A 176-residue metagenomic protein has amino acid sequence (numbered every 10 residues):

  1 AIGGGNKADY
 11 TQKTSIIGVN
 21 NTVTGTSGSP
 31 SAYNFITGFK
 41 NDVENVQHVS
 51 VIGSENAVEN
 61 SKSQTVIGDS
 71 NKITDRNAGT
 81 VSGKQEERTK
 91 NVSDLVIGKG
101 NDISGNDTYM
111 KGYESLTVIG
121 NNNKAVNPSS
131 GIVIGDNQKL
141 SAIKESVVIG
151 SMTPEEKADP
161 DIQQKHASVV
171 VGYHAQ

Functional and structural regions predicted by a protein language model:
A1-Q176: Glycine- and small/polar-enriched repetitive beta-structure motifs of secreted/surface proteins
